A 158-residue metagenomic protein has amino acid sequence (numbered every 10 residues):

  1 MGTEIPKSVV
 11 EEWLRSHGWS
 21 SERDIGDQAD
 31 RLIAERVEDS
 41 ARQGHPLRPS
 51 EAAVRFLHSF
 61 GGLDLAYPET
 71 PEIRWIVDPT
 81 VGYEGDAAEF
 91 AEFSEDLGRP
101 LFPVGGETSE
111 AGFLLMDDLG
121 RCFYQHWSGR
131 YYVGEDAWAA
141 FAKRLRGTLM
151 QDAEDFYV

Functional and structural regions predicted by a protein language model:
M1-G112, D155-V158: A surface-exposed partner-binding patch
P49, F123, Y131-Y132: Short, isolated positions in well-ordered beta-strands
G106, W127-R130: Juxtamembrane/interfacial segments around transmembrane helices
E110, G120-C122: Short loop/turn segments at secondary-structure transitions that flank enzyme active sites
M116-G120, W127: Short acidic-glycine loop/turn motifs at beta-strand connectors
G129-Y157: Compact, glycine/acidic-enriched structural inserts
